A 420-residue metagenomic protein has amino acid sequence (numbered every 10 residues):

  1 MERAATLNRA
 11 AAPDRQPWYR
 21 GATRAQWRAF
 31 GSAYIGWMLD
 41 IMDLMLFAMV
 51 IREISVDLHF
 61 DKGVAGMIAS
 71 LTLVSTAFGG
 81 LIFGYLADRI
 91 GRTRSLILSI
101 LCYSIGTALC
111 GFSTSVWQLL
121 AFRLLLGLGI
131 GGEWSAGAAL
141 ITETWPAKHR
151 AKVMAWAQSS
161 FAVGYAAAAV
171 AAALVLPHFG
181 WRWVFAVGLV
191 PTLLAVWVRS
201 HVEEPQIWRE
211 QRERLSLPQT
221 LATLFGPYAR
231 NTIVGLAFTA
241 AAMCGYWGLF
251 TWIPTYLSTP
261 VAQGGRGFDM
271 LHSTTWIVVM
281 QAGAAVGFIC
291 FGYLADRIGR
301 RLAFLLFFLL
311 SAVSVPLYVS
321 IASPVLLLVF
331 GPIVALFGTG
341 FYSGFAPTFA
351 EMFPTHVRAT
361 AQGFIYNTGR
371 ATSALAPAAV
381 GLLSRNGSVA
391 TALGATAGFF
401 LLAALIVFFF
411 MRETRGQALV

Functional and structural regions predicted by a protein language model:
M1-M42: Cytosolic juxtamembrane N-terminal segment immediately preceding the first transmembrane helix of multi-pass
A48, A229-A285: Extracytoplasmic gate region of multi-pass secondary transporters
H59, G91, F112-Q118, P146 (+2 more regions): Helix-breaking motifs and short loop linkers at transmembrane-helix boundaries and internal kinks in secondary membrane
S70-F83, V278-C290: Central cavity-lining transmembrane alpha-helices of secondary-active solute carriers, predominantly the Major
F78-T114, I298: Conserved MFS/SLC helix-loop-helix module at the cytosolic interface between two early adjacent transmembrane helices
F122-S159: Cytoplasmic helix-loop-helix junction between adjacent transmembrane helices in 12-TM secondary transporters
A157-R199: Helix-loop-helix hairpin linking two adjacent transmembrane segments in secondary transporters
Y293-F345: C-terminal transmembrane helical hairpin of 12-TM major facilitator-type secondary transporters
